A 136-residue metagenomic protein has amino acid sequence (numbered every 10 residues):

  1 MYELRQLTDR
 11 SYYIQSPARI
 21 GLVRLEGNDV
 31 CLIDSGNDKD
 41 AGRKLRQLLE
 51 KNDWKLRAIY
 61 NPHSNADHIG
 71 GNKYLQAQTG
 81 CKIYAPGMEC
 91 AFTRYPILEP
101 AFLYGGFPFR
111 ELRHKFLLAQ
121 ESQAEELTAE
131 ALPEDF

Functional and structural regions predicted by a protein language model:
M1-Y2, I59, R113-L117: Short, basic/low-complexity N-terminal boundary segments at the transition from targeting/disordered tails
Y2-N52: Conserved beta-strand hairpin/beta-sheet module of binuclear metal-dependent hydrolase folds, prominently
S11-Y13, I83, E126: Conserved beta-strand scaffold positions in the cores of enzyme catalytic domains, especially in NTP/NDP-utilizing
D40-C90: Active-site metal-binding motif and surrounding structural segment of the metallo-beta-lactamase
C90-F136: Metallo-beta-lactamase
